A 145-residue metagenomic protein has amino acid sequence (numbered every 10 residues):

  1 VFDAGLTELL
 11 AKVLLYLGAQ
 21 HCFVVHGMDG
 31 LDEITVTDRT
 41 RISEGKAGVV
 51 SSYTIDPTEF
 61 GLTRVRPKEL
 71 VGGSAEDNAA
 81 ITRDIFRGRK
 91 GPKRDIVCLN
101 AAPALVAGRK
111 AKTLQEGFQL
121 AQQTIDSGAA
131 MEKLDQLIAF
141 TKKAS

Functional and structural regions predicted by a protein language model:
V1-S145: Glycine-rich anion-binding loops and their surrounding alpha/beta cores
